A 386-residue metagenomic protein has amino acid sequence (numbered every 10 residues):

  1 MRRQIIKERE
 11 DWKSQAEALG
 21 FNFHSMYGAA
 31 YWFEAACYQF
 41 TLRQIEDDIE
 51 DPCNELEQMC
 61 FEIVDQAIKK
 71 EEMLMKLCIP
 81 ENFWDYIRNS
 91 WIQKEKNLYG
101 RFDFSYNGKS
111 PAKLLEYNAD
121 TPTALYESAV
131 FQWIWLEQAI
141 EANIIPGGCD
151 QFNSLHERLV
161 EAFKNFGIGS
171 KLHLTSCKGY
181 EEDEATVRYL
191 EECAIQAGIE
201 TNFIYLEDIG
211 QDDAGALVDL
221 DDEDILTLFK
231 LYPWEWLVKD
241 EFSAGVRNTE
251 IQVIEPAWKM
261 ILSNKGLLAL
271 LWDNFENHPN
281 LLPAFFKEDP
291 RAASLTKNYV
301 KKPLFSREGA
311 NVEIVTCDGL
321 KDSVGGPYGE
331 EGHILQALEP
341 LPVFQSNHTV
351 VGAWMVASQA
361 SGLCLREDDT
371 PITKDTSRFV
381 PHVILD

Functional and structural regions predicted by a protein language model:
M1-D386: Preference for protein termini
